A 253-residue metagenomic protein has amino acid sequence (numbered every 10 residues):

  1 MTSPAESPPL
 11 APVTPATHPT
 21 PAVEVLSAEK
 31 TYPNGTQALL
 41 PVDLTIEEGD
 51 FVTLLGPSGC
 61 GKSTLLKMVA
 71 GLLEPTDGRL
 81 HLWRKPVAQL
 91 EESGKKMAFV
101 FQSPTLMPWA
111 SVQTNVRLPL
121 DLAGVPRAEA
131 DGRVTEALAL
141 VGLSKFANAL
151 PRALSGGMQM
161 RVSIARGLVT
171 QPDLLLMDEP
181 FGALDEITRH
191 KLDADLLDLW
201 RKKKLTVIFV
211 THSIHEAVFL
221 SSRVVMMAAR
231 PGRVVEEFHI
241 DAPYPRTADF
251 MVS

Functional and structural regions predicted by a protein language model:
M1-P9: N-terminal acidic, proline/glycine-rich, low-complexity intrinsically disordered segments
P8-P15, A248: Short, flexible cytosolic linker that couples an ABC transmembrane/permease module to its adjacent nucleotide-binding
P12-H215, L220, V224: ABC family nucleotide-binding domain
A229-S253: Conserved beta-strand-loop-alpha-helix hinge in the C-terminal portion of ABC ATPase nucleotide-binding domains
